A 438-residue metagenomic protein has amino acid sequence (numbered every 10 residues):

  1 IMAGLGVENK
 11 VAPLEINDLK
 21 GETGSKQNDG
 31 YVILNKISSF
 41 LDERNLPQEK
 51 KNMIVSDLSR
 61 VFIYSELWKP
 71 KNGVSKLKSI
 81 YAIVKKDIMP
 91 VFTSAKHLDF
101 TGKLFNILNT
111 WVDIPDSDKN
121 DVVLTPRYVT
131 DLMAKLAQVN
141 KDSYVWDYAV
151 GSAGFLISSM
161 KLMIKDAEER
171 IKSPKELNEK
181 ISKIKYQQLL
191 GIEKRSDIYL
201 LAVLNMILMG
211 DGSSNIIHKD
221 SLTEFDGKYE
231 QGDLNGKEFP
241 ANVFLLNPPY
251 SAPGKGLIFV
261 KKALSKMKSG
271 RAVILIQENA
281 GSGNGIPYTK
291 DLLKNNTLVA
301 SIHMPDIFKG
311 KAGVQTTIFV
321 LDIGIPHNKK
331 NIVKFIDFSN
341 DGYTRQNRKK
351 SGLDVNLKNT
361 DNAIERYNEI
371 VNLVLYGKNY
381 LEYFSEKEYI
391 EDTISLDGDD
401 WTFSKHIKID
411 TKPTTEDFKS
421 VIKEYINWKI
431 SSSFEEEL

Functional and structural regions predicted by a protein language model:
I1-E8, V203-I207: Short, hydrophobic/amphipathic alpha-helical patches that form generic packing surfaces within helical domains
A3, V7, T223, Y250: Active-site micro-motifs of SAM-dependent methyltransferase domains
G6-D113: Long recognition/docking surfaces used for binding and targeting
S25, N72, M89-K96, D118-D121 (+3 more regions): Conserved aromatic-histidine-acidic binding/catalytic patches
F100-Y128, A134-K135: Class I SAM-dependent transferase core
N120-L246, P253, G270, E278: Conserved S-adenosyl-L-methionine
E230-Q231, G236-L438: A conserved structural/catalytic subdomain of Rossmann-like adenosyl-cofactor enzymes
